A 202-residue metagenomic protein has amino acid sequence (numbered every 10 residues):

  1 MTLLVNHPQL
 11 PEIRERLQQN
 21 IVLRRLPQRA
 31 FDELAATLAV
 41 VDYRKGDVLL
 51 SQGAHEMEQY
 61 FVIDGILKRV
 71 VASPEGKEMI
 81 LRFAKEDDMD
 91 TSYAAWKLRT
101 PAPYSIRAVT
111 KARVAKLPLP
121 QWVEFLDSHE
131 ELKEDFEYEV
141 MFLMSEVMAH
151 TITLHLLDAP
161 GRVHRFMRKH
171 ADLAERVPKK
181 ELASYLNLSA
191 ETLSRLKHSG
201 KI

Functional and structural regions predicted by a protein language model:
M1-A39, A95: Cyclic nucleotide-binding regulatory module and flanking cytosolic helices
G46, M57-V70, E86-D87: Glycine- and acidic-residue-biased ligand/ion/polar-headgroup-sensing regions
L49-A54: Short phosphate-coordinating micro-motif centered on Lys-Gly-acidic
D64, E86, K111, L119 (+3 more regions): ATP/adenylate-binding site constellation spanning eukaryotic-like Ser/Thr protein kinases, ABC-transporter
S73-M79: Hydrophobic/aromatic-rich structural module bridging two neighboring secondary-structure elements via a short loop
I80-Y138: Cyclic-nucleotide recognition modules
L143-T153: Short, Lys/Arg-enriched N-terminal segment that forms or immediately precedes the first helix of a structured domain
L157-I202: Phosphate-/nucleic-acid-contacting segments
